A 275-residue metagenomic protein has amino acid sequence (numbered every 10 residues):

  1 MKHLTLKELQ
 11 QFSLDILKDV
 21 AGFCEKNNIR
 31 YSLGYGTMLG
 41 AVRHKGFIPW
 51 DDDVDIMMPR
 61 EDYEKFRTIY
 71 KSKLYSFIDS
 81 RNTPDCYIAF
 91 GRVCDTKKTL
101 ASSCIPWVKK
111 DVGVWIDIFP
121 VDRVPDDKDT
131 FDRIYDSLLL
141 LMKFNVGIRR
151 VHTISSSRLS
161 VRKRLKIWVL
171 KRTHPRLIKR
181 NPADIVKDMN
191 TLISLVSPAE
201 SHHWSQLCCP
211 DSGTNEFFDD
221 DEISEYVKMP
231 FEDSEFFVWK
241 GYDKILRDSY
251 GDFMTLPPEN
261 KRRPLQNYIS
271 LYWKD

Functional and structural regions predicted by a protein language model:
M1-E25, Y70-D126, V146-G251, T255-D275: Conserved catalytic core of two-metal-ion nucleotidyltransferases
A21-V54, M58, Y63-E64, D221 (+2 more regions): Active-site nucleotide-donor binding segment shared across nucleotidyl transfer reactions
F66-T68: Conserved SAM-binding loop
R123, Y135-S137: Aromatic- and glycine-enriched beta-alpha-beta binding-site module
K128-R133: A short secondary-structure junction signal
L139-F144: Glycine- and acidic-residue-rich phosphate-binding/metal-coordinating active-site segment common to enzymes that handle
